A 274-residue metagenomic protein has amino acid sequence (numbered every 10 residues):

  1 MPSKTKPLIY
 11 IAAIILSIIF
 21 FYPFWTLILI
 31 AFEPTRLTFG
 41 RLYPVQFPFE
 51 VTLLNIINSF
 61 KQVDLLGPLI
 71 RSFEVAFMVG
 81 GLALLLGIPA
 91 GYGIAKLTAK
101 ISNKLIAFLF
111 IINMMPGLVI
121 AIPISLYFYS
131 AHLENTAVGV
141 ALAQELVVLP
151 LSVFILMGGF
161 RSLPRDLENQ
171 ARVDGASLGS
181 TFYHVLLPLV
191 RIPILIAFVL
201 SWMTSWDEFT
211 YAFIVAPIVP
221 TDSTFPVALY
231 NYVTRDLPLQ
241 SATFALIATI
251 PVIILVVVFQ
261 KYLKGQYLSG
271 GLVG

Functional and structural regions predicted by a protein language model:
M1-S3: Short, Lys/Arg-rich, polar N-terminal cytosolic tail immediately upstream of the first transmembrane signal-anchor
K6-G274: A structural signal for multi-pass alpha-helical bundles of membrane permease subunits that mediate small-molecule
